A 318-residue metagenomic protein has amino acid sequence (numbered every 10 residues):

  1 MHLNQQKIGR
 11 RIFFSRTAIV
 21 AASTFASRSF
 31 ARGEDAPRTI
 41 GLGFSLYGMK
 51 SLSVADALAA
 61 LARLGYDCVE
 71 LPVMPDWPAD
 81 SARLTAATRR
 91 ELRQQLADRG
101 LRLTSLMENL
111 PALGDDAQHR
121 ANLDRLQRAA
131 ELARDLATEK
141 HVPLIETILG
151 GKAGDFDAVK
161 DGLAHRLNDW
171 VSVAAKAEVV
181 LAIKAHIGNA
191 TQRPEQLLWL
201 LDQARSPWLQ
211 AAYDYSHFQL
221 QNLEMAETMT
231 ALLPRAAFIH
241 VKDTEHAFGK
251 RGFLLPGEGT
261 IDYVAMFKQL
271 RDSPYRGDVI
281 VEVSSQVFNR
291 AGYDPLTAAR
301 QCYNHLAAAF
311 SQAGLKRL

Functional and structural regions predicted by a protein language model:
H2-G41, K50-L64, A97, P194-Y213 (+1 more regions): Histidine-acidic metal/acid-base catalytic patches
T17-A26, D56, Q95-R102, P111-A211: Active-site acidic/histidine proton-transfer and metal-coordination neighborhood in alpha/beta enzyme cores
I40-F44, V69-L71, L103-E108, P143-T147 (+4 more regions): Hydrophobic faces of well-ordered beta-strands that scaffold small-molecule active sites in alpha/beta enzyme cores
S45-M49, P72-D76, E108-P111, G150-K152 (+4 more regions): Active-site beta-loop-alpha junctions enriched in small/polar residues
S53, L84, T88, A121 (+6 more regions): Soluble or luminal CAZymes and related metallo-dependent hydrolases
A57-M74, A137: Catalytic domains of carbohydrate-active enzymes, especially glycoside hydrolases
P72-R93: Glycine-rich, proline-tolerant flexible connector loops at the mouths of alpha/beta enzymes
D80-L84, D115-R120, F156-D161, N222-E224 (+2 more regions): Short, solvent-exposed loop/turn segments at secondary-structure boundaries
